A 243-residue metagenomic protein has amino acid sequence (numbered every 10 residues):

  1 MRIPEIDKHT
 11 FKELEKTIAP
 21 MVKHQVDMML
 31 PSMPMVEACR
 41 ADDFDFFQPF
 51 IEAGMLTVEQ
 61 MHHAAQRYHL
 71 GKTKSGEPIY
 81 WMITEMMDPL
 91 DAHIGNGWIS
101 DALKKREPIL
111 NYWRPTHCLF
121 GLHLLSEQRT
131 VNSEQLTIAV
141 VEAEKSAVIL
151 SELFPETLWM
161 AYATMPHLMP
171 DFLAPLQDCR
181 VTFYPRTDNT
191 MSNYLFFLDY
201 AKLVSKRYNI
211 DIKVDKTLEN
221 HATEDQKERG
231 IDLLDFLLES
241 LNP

Functional and structural regions predicted by a protein language model:
M1-M86, N132: TOPRIM metal-binding catalytic domain and adjacent DNA-binding surface shared by DnaG-type primases
R2-E5, F11, P20, A147-P243: TOPRIM fold recognition
H9, K16, P31, L56 (+11 more regions): Intrinsically disordered/low-complexity terminal segments and short unstructured peptides
D42, E142, S192, F196: Soluble or luminal CAZymes and related metallo-dependent hydrolases
P49-L56, N111-L125, N220-I231: Short, exposed beta-strand "edge-strand" segments with a Pro/Gly-rich flavor and a Y/T-containing core
K72-Q177: Phosphate-handling DNA/RNA-contact segment within nucleic-acid enzymes
